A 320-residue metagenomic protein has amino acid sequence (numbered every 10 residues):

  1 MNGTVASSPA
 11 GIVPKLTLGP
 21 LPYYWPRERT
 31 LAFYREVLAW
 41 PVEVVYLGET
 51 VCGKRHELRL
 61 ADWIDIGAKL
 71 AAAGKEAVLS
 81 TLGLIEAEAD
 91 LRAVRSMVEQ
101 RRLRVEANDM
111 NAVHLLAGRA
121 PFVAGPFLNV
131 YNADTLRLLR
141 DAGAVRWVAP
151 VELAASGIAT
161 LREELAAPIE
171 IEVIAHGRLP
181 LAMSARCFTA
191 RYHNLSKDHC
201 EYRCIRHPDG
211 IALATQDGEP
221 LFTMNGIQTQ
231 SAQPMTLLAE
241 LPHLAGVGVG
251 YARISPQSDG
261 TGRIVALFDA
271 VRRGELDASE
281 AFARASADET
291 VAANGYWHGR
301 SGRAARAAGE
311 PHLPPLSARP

Functional and structural regions predicted by a protein language model:
N2-V130, D134, V148-A149, A155-P320: Active-site pocket-lining/capping segments in soluble small-molecule metabolic enzymes
G143-A144: A cross-taxonomic marker for long C-terminal extensions/tails that follow the last structured domain
